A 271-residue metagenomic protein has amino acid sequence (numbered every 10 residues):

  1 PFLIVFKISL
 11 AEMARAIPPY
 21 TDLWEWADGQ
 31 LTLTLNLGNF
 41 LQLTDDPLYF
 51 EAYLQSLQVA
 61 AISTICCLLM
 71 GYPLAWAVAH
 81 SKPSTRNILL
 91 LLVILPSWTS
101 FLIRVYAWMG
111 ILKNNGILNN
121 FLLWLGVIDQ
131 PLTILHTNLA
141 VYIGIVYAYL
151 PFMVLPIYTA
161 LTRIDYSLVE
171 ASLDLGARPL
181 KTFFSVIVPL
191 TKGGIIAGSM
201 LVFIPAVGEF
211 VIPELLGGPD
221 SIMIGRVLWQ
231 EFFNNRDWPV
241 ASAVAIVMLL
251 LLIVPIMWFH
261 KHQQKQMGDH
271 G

Functional and structural regions predicted by a protein language model:
P1-I4, I103-V105, M153, G194-R226: Non-cytoplasmic
P1-P47, I111-N115, G218-P219, G271: Short membrane-interfacial helix/loop motifs at transmembrane-helix boundaries
A16, W26, F40-L43, P47 (+2 more regions): Interhelical loop and adjacent transmembrane-helix boundary motif in polytopic membrane transport permeases
Y20, A27-T32, V105-V146, L180 (+1 more regions): Membrane-interfacial helix termini and adjacent extracytoplasmic/periplasmic loops of multi-pass transporters
E51, Q55, L123-F152, G194 (+2 more regions): Loop-to-helix entry region at the N-terminal start of transmembrane alpha-helices in multi-pass membrane transporters
A61-I94, V169, K261: Transmembrane-helix boundary motif in ABC transporter permease subunits
L91, L95, Y147, M153-Y166 (+1 more regions): Transmembrane alpha-helices
Y158-L173, P239-G271: C-terminal transmembrane helix and the adjacent membrane-cytosol boundary/short C-terminal tail of inner/organellar
